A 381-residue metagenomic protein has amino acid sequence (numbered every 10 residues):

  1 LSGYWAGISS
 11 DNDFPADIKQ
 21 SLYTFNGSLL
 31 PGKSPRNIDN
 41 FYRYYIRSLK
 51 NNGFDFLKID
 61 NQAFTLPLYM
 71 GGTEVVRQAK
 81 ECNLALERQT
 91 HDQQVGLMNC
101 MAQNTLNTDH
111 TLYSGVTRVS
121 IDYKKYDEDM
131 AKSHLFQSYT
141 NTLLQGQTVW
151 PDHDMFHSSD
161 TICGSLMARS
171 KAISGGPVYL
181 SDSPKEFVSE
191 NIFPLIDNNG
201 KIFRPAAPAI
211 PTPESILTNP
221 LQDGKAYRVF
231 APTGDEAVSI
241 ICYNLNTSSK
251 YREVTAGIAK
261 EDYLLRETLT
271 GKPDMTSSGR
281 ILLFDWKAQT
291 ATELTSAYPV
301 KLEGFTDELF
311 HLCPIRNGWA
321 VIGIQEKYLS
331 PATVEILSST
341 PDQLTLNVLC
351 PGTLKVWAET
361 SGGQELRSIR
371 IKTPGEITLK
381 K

Functional and structural regions predicted by a protein language model:
L1, Y45-L68: Short acidic catalytic loops
L1-S2, L57-Q62, M98-C100, S181 (+1 more regions): Generic beta-strand/beta-sheet core signal
W5-N52, L84-N191, A206-N219: Glycan-recognition surfaces
I38-Y44, E74-L86, T255-T268: Well-ordered, non-membrane alpha-helical segments in soluble/globular domains
L57, G279-I281, G352-V356, G375: Short beta-strand/loop motifs in extracellular/secreted proteins, especially within beta-sandwich accessory domains
D60, I173, L283: Conserved, mostly hydrophobic/aromatic
K171-S174, Y179, L217-T276, L309-N317 (+1 more regions): Carbohydrate-binding surface patches
L294-V334, L354, G363-K381: C-terminal beta-strand-rich structural cap/linker in extracellular carbohydrate-active enzymes
